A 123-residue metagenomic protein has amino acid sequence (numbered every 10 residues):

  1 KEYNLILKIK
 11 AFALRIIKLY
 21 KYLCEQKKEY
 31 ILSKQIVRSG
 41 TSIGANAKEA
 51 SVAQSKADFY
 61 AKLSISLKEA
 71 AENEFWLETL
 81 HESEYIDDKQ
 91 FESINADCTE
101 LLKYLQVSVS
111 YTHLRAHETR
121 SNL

Functional and structural regions predicted by a protein language model:
N4-R38: N-terminal first-folded block
I9, I36-G44, S66-N73, C98-L105: Alpha-helical transition-metal enzyme core signature, strongest for iron centers
Y20-C24, G44, S51, E78-H81 (+1 more regions): A structural signal for long alpha-helical coiled-coils and helix-turn connectors that form the cytosolic signaling
I31-Q35, S39, D58-I65: Alpha-helical scaffold segments that form or flank carboxylate-/histidine-based iron centers
K48-A61: Acidic/His metal-coordination segments adjacent to aromatic residues that form catalytic metal sites in metalloenzymes
A61-S83: Mid-chain, well-packed structural core segment of small domains
E82-S108: C-terminal structural segments of small proteins and small subunits
T112-T119: Conserved small/polar residues in nucleotide/adenosyl-binding loops
